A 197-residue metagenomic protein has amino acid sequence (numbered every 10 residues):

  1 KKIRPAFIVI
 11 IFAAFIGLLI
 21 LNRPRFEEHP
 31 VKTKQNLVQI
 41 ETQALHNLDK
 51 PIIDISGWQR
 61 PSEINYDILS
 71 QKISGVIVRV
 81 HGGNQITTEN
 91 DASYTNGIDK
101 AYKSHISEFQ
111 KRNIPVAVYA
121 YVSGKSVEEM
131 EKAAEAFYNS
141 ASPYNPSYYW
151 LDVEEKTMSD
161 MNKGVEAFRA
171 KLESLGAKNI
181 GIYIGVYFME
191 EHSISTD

Functional and structural regions predicted by a protein language model:
K1-A13: N-terminal Sec-pathway targeting helices
F15-G83: Boundary/entry segment of secreted carbohydrate-active catalytic domains
P51-D54, S74-R79, P115-A120, S147-D152 (+1 more regions): Structural recognition of the beta-strand scaffold that forms the well-ordered cores of secreted hydrolase catalytic
P51-I64, H81-A101, V122-K132, E155-N162 (+1 more regions): Acidic-and-aromatic substrate-binding clefts and catalytic sites of carbohydrate-active enzymes
I53, L69, F109, L151 (+1 more regions): Conserved, mostly hydrophobic/aromatic
I64-I73, D99-I114, E135-N145: Acidic (Asp/Glu)-rich catalytic clusters
R112-P115, Y119-E129, P143-T157: Metal-dependent polysaccharide deacetylase catalytic core of the NodB/CE4 family, i.e., the active-site-bearing domain
E135-D152, K156-D197: Surface-exposed substrate-engagement region within the catalytic domains of secreted or surface-exposed extracellular
